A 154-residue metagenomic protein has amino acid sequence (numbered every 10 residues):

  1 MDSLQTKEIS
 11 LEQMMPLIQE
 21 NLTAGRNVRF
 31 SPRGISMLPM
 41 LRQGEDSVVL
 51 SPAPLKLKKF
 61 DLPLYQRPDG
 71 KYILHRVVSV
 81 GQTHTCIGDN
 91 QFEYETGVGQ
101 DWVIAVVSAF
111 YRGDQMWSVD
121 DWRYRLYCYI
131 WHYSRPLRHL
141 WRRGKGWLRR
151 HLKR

Functional and structural regions predicted by a protein language model:
M1-R154: Extended hydrophobic leader/signal-anchor segments used for secretion and membrane insertion
